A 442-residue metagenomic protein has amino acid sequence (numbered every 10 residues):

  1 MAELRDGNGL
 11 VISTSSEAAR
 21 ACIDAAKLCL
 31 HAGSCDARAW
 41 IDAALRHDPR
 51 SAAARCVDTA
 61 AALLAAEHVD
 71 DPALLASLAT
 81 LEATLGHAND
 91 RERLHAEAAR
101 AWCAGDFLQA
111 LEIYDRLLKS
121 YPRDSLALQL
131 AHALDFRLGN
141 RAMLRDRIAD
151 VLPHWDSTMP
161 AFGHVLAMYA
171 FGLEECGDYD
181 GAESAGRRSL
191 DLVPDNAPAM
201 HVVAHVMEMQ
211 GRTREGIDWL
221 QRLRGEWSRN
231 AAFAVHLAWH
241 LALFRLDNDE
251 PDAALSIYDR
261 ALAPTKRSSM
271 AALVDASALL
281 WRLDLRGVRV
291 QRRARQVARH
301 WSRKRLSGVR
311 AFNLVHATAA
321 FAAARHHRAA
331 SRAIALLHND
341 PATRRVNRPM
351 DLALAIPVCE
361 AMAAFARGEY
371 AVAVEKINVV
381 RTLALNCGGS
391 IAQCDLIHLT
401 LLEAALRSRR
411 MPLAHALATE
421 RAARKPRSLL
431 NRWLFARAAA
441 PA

Functional and structural regions predicted by a protein language model:
A2, S15, R20, A25-D42 (+5 more regions): Inter-helical turn/loop elements of alpha-helical hairpins
E17-C22, R50-A52, A88-L94, Y121-L128 (+8 more regions): Generic helix N-cap/helix-start motif at coil->alpha-helix transitions
L28-C29, A61, R100-A101, L134 (+8 more regions): Residue-level signature for tetratricopeptide repeat
W40-A43, D71-L85, L108-L118, R141-W155 (+7 more regions): Alpha-helical repeat scaffolds
A79-Y169, E175-G177, A182: Well-ordered mid-protein domain cores that form the structural environment of catalytic cofactors
A149-N248: Internal metal/ion-chelating core segments
L243-A442: Helix-coil-helix junctions within alpha-helical repeat/solenoid scaffolds
